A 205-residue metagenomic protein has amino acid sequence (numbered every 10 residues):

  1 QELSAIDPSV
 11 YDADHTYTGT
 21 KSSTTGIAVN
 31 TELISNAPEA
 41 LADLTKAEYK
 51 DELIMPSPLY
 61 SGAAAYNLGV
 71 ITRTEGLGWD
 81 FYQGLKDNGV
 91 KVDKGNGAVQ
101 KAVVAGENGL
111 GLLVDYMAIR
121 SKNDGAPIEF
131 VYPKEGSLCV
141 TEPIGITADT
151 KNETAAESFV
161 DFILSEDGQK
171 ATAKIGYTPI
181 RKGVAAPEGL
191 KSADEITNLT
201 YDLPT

Functional and structural regions predicted by a protein language model:
Q1-E107: Extracytoplasmic ligand-binding site segments that recognize negatively charged/polar headgroups
S9-H15, R120-Y132: Ligand-binding "clamshell"
S23, Q83-K86, V92-D93, G125-A148: Periplasmic-binding protein-like
G26-L33, T141-E153, A171-T172: A bilobed periplasmic-binding-protein/Venus flytrap-type ligand-binding module shared by bacterial periplasmic
A40, F81, V114, E142 (+2 more regions): Short amphipathic alpha-helical coupling segments at ligand-binding clamshell hinges and other catalytic/signaling
D51-L59, F162-V184: Periplasmic-binding protein-like
D80, K182-T205: An extracytoplasmic/periplasmic, membrane-proximal ligand-sensing/linker region
G109-P127, G176: A ligand-binding cleft/hinge motif common to bilobed small-molecule-binding domains
